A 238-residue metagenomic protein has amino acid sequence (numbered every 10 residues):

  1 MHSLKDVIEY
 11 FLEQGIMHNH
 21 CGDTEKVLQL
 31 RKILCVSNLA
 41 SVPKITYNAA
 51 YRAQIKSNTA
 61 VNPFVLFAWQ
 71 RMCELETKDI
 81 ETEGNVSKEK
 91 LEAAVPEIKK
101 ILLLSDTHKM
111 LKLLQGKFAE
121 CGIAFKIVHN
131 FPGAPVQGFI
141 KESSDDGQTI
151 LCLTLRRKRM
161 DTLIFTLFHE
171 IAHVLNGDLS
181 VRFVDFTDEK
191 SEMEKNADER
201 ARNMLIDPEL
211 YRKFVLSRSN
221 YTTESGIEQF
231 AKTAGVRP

Functional and structural regions predicted by a protein language model:
M1-T166, I171-P238: Short juxta-domain linker segments that transition from a proline/glycine-rich, charged coil into a short amphipathic
